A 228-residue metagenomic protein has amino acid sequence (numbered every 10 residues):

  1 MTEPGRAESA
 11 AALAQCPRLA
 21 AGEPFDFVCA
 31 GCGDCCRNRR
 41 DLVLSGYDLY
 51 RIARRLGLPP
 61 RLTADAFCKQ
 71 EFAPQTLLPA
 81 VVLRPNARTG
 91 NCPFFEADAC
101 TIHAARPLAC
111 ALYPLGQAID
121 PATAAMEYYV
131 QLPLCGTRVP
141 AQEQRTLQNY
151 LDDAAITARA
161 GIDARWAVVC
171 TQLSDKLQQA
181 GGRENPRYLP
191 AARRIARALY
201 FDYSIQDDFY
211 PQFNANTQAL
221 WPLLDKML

Functional and structural regions predicted by a protein language model:
M1-L228: Short loop/turn segments that flank or connect secondary-structure elements
